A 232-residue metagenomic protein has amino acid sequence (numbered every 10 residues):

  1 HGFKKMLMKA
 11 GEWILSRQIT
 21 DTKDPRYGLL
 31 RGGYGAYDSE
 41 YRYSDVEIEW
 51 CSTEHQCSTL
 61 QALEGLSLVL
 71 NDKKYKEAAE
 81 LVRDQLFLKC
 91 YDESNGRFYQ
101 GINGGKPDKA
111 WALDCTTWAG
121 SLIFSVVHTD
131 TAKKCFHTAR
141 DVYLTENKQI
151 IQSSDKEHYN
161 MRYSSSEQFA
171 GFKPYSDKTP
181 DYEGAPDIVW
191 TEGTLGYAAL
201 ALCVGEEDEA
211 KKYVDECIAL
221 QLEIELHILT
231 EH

Functional and structural regions predicted by a protein language model:
H1-L195, C203-G205, A219-E231: Extended ligand-binding clefts on enzyme/binding-domain cores
E209-A219: Hydrophobic transmembrane alpha-helices and their immediate junctions
